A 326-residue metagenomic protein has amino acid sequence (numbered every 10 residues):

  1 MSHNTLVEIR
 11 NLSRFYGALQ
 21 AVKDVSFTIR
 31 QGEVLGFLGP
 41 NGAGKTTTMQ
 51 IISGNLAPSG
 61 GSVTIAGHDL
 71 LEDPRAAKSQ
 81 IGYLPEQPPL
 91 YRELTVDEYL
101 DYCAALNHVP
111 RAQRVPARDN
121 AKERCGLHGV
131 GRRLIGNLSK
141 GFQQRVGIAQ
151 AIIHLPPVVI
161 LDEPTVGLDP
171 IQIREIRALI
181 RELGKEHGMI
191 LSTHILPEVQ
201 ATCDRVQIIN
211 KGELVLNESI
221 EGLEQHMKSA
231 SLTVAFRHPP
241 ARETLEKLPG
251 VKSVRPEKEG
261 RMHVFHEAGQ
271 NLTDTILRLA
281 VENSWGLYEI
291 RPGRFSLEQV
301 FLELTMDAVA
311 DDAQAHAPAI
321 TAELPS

Functional and structural regions predicted by a protein language model:
M1-S13, D307-S326: ABC-family P-loop ATPase nucleotide-binding domain
N4-E8, R14-N210, L216: ABC transporter nucleotide-binding domains
E93, E289, D312-A313: Short, hydrophobic secondary-structure boundary micro-motifs
A105-H108, D204, W285, L302 (+1 more regions): Non-catalytic alpha-helical coupling and interface elements of nucleotide-dependent molecular machines and regulators
V215-I220, E246-G250: Short amphipathic beta-strand starts and helix->beta connectors
E221-H226: Short acidic-hydrophobic catalytic motif
S231-D307: Short, charged/small-residue-rich alpha-helical element at the C-terminal edge of ABC transporter nucleotide-binding
